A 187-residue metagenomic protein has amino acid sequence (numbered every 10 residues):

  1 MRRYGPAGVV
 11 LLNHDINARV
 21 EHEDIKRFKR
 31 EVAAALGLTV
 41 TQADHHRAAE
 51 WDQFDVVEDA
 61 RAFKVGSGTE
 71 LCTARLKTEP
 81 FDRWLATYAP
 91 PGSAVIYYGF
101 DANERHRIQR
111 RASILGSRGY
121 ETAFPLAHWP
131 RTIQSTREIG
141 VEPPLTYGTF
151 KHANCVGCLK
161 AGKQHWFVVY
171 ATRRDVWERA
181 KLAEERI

Functional and structural regions predicted by a protein language model:
M1-I187: Nucleotide-activated chemistry modules centered on ATP-dependent adenylation/adenylyltransferase
